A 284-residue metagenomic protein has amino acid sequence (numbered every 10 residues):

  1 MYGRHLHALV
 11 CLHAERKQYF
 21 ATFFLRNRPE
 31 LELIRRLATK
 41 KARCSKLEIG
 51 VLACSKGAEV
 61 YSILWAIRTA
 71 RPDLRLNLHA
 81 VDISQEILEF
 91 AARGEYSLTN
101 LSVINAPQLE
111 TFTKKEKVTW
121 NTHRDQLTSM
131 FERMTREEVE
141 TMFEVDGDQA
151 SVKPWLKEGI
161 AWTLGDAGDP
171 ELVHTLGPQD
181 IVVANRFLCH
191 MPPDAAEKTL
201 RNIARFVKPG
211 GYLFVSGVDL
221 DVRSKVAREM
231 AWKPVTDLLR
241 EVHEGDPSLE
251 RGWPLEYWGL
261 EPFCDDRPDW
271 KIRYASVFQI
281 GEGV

Functional and structural regions predicted by a protein language model:
M1-G50: Conserved AdoMet
A53-S55, D82: Conserved S-adenosyl-L-methionine
K56-D73: Conserved SAM-binding loop of SAM-dependent methyltransferases across substrates and taxa, primarily the Class I
N77, V81-G177, V183, F187: Extended basic-aromatic, gly/pro-enriched interface segments that bind polyanionic ligands
I181, V235-L238, S248-V284: Core SAM-dependent methyltransferase catalytic element
C189-M191: A short His-aromatic
E197-P209: A short glycine-rich, Lys/Arg-flanked "PGG" loop and its adjoining helix->strand segment in the class I
P209-V218: Conserved beta-strand signature within the Rossmann-like core of class I S-adenosyl-L-methionine
